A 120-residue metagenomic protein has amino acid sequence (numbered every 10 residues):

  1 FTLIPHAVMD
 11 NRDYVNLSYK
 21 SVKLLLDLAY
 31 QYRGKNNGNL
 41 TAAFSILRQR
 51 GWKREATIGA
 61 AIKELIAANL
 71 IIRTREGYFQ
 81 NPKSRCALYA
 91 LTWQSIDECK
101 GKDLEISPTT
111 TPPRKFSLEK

Functional and structural regions predicted by a protein language model:
F1-S45, Q49-R50, A68, S84 (+2 more regions): Short recognition helix of helix-turn-helix/winged-helix DNA-binding domains
Q31-A90, Q94-S95: Winged helix-turn-helix DNA-binding recognition segment
A87-K120: Short, amphipathic alpha-helical interaction segments positioned at domain boundaries
